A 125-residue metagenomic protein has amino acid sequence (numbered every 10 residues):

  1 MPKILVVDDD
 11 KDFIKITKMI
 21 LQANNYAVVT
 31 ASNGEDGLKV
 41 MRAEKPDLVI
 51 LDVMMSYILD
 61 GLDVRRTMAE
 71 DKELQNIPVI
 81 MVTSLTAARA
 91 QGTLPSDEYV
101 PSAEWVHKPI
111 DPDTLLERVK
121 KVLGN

Functional and structural regions predicted by a protein language model:
D8-D9, D52: Acidic di-acidic motifs
D10-I14, A88, P112: Short acidic/polar segment at the start of the alpha1 helix of CheY-like receiver
K15-A23: Charged docking surfaces used in two-component/phosphorelay signaling
S32-L48: Acidic, metal-coordinating helix/loop segments flanking the phosphotransfer/catalytic sites of two-component signaling
K39, L62-Q75: Short amphipathic alpha-helix used as the core "switch/output" element in two-component signaling
E44-L51, M55, V79: Active-site beta3 strand of CheY-like receiver
L59-D63, L85-H107, D113, E117: Alpha4 helix (beta4-alpha4-beta5 surface) of REC/receiver domains from two-component response regulators
K120-N125: The C-terminal output helix
